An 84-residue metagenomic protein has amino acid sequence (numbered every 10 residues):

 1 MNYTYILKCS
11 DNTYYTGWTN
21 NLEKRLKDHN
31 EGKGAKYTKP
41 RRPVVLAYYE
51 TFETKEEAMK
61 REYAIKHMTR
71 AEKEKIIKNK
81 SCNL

Functional and structural regions predicted by a protein language model:
M1-G34, K39-F52, E56-K66, R70-L84: GIY-YIG nuclease catalytic motif and its immediate N-terminal context
